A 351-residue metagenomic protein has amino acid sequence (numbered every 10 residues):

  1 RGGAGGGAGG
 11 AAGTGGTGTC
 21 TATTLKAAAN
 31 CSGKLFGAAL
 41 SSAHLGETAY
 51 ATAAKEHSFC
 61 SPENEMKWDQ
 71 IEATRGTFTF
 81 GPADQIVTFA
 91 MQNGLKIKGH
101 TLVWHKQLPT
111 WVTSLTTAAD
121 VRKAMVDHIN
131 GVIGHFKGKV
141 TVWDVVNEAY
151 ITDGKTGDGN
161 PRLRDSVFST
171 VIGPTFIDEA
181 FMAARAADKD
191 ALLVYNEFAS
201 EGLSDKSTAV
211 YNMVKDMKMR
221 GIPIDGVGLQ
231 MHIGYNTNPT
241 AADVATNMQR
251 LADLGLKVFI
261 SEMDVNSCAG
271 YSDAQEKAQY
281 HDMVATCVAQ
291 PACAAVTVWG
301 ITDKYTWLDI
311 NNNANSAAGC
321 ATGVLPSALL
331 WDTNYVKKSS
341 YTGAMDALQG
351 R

Functional and structural regions predicted by a protein language model:
R1-C20: Ser/Thr-rich, Pro/Gly/Ala-heavy low-complexity intrinsically disordered linkers and tails of secreted extracellular
C20-E65: Boundary/entry segment of secreted carbohydrate-active catalytic domains
A38-Y50, W68-G81, L108, Y150-T152 (+4 more regions): Acidic-and-aromatic substrate-binding clefts and catalytic sites of carbohydrate-active enzymes
L40-E56, A83, K123-V132, D205-M217 (+2 more regions): Short, acidic/polar
K55-N64, N147, A187-E197, V210-N238 (+2 more regions): Aromatic- and acid-rich polysaccharide-binding/catalytic face of secreted or lumenal carbohydrate-active enzymes
K55-T74, G81-S200, R250, L254: Substrate-binding cleft and catalytic face of glycoside hydrolase catalytic domains, especially the flexible beta-alpha
L192-E201, Q230-Y235, R250-Y280, G300-I310 (+1 more regions): Active-site clefts of carbohydrate-active enzymes
Q290, A294-N334: Aromatic/acidic polysaccharide-binding cleft in carbohydrate-active enzymes
